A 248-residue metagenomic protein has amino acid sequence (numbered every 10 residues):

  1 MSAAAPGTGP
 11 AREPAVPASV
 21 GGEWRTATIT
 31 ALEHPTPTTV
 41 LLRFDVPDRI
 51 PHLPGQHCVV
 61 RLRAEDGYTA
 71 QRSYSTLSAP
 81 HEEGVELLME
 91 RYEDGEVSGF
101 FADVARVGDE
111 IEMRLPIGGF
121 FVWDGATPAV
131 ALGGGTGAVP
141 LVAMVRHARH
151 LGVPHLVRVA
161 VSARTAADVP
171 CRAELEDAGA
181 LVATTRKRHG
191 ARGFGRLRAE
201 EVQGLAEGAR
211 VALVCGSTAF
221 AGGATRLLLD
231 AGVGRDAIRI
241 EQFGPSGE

Functional and structural regions predicted by a protein language model:
M1-T8: N-terminal acidic, proline/glycine-rich, low-complexity intrinsically disordered segments
T8, V20, E93-E248: FNR/FR-type flavoprotein reductase catalytic core
P10-D109, A163-T165, K187: Ferredoxin-reductase
